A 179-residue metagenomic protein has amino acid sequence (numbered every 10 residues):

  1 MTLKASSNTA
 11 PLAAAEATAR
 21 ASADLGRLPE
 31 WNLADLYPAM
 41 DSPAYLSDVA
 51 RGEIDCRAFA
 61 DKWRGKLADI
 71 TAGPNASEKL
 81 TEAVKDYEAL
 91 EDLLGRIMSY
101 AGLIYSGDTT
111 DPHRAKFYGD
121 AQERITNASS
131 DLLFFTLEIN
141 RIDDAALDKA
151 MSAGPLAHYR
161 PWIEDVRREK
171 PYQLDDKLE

Functional and structural regions predicted by a protein language model:
T2-E179: A well-structured
